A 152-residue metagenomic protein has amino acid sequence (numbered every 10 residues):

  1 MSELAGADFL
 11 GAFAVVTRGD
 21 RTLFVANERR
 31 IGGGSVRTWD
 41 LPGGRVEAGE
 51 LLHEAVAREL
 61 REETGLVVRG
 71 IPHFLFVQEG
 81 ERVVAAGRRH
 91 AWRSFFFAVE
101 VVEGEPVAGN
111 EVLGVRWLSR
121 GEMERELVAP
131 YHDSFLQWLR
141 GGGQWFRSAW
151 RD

Functional and structural regions predicted by a protein language model:
M1-L23, A98: Conserved N-terminal beta-strand and adjoining loop/helix that marks the start of the Nudix/MutT-like hydrolase domain
L4-D8, S35-T38, G87-R93, V112: A generic structural micro-feature
V16, F96-E100, R116-S119: Short, well-ordered beta-strand micro-motif
R21-E62: Conserved Nudix-box catalytic region and its N-terminal flanking loop in Nudix hydrolases and closely related
T22, E103-V107: Short helix-loop capping/hinge motifs at secondary-structure junctions, enriched in acidic/polar residues
R37, P106-D152: Nudix hydrolase/Nudix homology domain
G65-E103: Active-site segment of metal-dependent pyrophosphate-handling enzymes, primarily the Nudix hydrolase catalytic core
